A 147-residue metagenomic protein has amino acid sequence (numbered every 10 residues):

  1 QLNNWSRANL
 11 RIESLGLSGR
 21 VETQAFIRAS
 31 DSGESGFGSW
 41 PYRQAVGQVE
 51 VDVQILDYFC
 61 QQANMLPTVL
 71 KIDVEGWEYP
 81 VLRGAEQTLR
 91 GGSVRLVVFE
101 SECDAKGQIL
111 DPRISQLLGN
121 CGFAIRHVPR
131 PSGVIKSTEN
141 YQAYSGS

Functional and structural regions predicted by a protein language model:
Q1-S147: Phosphate/nucleotide-binding beta-alpha loop and adjacent structural elements of enzyme active sites
